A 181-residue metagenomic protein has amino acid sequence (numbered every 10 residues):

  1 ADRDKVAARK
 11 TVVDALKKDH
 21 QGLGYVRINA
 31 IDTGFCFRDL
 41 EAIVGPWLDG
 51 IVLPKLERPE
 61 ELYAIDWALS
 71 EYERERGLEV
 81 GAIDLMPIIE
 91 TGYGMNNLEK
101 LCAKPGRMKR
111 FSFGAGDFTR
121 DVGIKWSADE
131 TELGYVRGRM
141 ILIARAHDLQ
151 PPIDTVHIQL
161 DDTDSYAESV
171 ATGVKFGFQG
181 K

Functional and structural regions predicted by a protein language model:
A1-K181: Expand to "…catalyze enediolate/carbanion chemistry for C-C bond making/breaking, isomerization, decarboxylation
